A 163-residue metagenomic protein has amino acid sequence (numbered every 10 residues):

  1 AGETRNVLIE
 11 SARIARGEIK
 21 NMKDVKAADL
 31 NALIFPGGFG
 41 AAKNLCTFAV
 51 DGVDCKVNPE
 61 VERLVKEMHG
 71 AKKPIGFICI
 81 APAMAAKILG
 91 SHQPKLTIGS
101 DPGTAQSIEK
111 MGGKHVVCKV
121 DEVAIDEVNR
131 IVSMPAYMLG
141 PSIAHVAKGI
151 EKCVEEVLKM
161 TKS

Functional and structural regions predicted by a protein language model:
A1-M22: Short, structured active-site "lid" loops
E18-S163: Active-site-adjacent pocket-lining segments in enzyme domains
